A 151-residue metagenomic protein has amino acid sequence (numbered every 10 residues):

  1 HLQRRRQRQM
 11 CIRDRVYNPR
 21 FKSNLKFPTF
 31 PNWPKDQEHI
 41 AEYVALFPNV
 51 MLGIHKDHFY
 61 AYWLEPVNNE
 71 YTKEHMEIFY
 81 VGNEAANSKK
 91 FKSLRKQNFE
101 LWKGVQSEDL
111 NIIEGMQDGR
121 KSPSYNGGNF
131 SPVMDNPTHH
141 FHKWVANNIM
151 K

Functional and structural regions predicted by a protein language model:
H1-I12: Single conserved hydrophobic/aromatic residue that forms the stacking wall/gate of nucleotide- or nucleobase-binding
R4, N18, K22, Y60-A61 (+3 more regions): Compositionally biased, intrinsically disordered low-complexity regions enriched in proline and serine
I12, V16, I40, I54 (+5 more regions): Weak global preference for isoleucine
R13-F47: Hydrophobic protein-protein interaction segments
K35-V105, D109: Substrate-recognition/cap regions that form aromatic- and gly/pro-loop-enriched pockets for small-molecule ligands
N83-K151: TerminUS-proximal long segments
